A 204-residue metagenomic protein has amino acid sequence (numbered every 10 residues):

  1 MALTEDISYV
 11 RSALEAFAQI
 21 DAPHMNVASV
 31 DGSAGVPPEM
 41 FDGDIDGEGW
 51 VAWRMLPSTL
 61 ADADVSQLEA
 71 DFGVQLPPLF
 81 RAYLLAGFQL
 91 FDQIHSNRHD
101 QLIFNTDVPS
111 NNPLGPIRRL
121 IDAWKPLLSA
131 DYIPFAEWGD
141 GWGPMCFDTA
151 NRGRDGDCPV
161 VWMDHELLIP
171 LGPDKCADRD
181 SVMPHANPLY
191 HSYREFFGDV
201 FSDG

Functional and structural regions predicted by a protein language model:
M1-W142: A surface-exposed partner-binding patch
E5, A16, F147, I169-P173 (+1 more regions): Generic detector of low-complexity/intrinsically disordered segments and short hydrophobic N-terminal stretches
P37, D42, L168-C176, D199-F201: Low-complexity, flexible helical/coil segments
A82, Q93, N97, A150-R152 (+2 more regions): General N-terminal targeting signals
G143-I169: Low-complexity, glycine/alanine/valine/leucine- and proline-rich hydrophobic stretches
R152-R154, R179-M183, E195: Active-site signature of cysteine proteases
P159-Y190: Compact, glycine/acidic-enriched structural inserts
H191-G204: Low-complexity, Gly/Ser/Thr/Pro-rich intrinsically disordered linker/tail segments
